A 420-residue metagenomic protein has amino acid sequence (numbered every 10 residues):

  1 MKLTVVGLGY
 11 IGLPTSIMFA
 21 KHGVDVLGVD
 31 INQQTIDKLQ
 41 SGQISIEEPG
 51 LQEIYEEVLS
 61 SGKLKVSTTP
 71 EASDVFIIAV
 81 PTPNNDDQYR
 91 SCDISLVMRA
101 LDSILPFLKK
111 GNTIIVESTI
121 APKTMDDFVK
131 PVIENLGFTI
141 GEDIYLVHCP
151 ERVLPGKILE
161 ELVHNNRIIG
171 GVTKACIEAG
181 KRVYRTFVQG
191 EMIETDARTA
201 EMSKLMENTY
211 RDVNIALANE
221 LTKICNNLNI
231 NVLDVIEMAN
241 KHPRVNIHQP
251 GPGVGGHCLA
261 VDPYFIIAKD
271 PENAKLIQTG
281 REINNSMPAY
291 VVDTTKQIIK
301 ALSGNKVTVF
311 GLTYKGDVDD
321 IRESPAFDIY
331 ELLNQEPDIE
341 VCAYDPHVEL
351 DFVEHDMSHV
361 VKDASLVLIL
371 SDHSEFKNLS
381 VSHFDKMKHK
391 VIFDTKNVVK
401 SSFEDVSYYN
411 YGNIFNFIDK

Functional and structural regions predicted by a protein language model:
M1-K420: Structural/interface elements that position substrates and couple domains in central-metabolism enzymes
